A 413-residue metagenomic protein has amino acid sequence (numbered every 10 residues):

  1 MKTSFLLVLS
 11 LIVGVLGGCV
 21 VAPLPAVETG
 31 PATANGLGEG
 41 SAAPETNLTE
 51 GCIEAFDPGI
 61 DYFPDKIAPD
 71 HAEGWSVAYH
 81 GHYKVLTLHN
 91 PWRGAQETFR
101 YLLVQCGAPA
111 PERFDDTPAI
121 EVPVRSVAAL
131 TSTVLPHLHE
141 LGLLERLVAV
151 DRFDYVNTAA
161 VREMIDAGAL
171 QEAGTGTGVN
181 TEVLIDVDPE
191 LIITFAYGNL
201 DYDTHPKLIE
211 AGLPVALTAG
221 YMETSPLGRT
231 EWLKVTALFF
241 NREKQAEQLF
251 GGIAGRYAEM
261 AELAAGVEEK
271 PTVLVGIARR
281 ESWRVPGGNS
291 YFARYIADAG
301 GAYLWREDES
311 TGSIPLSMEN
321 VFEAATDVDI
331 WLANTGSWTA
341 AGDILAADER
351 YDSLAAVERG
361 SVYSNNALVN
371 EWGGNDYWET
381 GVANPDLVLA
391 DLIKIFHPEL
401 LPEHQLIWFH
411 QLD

Functional and structural regions predicted by a protein language model:
M1-V8: Positively charged n-region of N-terminal signal peptides that target proteins for export
V15-G18: C-terminal motif of bacterial Sec signal peptides marking the signal peptidase cleavage site
V20-D413: N-terminal ligand-binding lobe of clamshell/alpha-beta domains
